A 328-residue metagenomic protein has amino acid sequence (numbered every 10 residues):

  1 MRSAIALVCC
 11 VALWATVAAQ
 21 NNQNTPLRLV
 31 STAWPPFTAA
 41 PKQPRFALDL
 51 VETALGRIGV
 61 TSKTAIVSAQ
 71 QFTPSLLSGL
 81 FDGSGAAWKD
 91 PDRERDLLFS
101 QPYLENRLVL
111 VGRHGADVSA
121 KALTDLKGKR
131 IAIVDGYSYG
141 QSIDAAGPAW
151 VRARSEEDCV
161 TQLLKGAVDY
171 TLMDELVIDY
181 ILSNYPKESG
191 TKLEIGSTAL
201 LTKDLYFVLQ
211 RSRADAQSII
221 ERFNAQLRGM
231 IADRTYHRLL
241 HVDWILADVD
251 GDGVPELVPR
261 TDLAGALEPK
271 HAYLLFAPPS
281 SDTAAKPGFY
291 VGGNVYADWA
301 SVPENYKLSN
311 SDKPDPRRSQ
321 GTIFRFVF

Functional and structural regions predicted by a protein language model:
Q20-R95, L275-F328: Extracytoplasmic small-molecule ligand-binding "clamshell" domains of the periplasmic binding protein/Venus flytrap
S31-A33, E105-V109, E188-N224, D250 (+1 more regions): Periplasmic-binding protein-like
L48-R57, K127, D204-A247, Y306: Extended ligand-binding regions for polar small-molecule ligands
V51-G59, L123, V134-E156, V160 (+2 more regions): Ligand-binding cleft/hinge of the Venus flytrap
T61, S138-V151, N224-A266, N294-V327: Ligand-binding clefts/hinges and TM-proximal coupling segments of bilobed small-molecule sensing domains
K63-P74, V151-K165: Short helix-initiation/N-cap motifs at beta->coil->alpha
P74, A86-R95, D169-L201: A ligand-binding cleft/hinge motif common to bilobed small-molecule-binding domains
G112-I131: Flexible hinge/capping segments at coil-to-helix
